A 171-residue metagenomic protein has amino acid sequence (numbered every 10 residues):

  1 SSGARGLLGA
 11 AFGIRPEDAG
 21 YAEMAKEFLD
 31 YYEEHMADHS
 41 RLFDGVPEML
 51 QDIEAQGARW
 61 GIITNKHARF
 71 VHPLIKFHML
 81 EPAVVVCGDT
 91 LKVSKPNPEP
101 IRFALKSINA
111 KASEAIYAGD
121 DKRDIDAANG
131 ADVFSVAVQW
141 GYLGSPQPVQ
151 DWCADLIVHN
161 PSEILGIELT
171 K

Functional and structural regions predicted by a protein language model:
S1-E48, E54-Q56, H67-H72: N-terminal helical cap/lid subdomain that shapes the substrate entry/recognition surface in HAD-like hydrolases
A19-G20, E81-V84, A112-I116: Short acidic capping loops at alpha-helix termini that bridge into adjacent secondary structure
P47-A55, L105, I125-N129: Surface-exposed amphipathic alpha-helices with a cationic face
A55-A58, I108-E114, K171: Glycine-rich phosphate-binding loop signature in dinucleotide/nucleotide-binding domains
N65, D89, D121, Q139-Y142 (+1 more regions): Short secondary-structure boundary segments
L80-K95: A short, structured active-site edge motif that brings together acidic residues
K95-I125: Conserved Lys-Pro-Asp/Glu-containing loop-to-beta segment of HAD-superfamily phosphomonoesterases, centered on
I116-L156: Acidic, Mg2+-coordinating phosphoryl-transfer loop and its flanking beta/alpha structural elements, shared across
